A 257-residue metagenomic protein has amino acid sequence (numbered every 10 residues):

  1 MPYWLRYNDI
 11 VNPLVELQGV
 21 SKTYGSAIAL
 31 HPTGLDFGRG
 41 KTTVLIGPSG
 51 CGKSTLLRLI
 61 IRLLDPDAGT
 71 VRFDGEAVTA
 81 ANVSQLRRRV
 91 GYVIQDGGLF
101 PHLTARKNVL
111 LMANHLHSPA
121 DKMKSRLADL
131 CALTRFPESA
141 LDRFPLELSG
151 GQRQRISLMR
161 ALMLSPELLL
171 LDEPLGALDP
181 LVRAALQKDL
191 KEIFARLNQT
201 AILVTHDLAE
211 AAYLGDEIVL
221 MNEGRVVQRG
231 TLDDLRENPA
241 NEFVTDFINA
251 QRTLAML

Functional and structural regions predicted by a protein language model:
G25, A81-V83, L103, K107-K122 (+1 more regions): ABC-type ATPase nucleotide-binding domains, specifically the catalytic core motifs of the NBD
I61: Helix-to-loop junction immediately C-terminal to a conserved catalytic motif
D121-S139, E192: Conserved ABC ATPase "signature" region
F144-L148, Q152: Conserved ABC ATPase signature
S165: Conserved catalytic motifs of ABC-family nucleotide-binding domains
E223-G224: Conserved ABC ATPase "signature" C-loop
R229-G230, N238: ABC ATPase "signature
